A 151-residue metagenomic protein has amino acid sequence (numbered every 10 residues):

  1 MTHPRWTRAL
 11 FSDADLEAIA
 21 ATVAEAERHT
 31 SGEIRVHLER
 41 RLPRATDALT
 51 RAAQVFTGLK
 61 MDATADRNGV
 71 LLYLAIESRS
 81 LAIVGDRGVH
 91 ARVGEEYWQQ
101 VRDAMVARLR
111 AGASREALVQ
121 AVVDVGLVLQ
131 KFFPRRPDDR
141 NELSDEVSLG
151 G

Functional and structural regions predicted by a protein language model:
M1-H29, E33-R136, R140, S144-E146 (+1 more regions): Divalent-cation
